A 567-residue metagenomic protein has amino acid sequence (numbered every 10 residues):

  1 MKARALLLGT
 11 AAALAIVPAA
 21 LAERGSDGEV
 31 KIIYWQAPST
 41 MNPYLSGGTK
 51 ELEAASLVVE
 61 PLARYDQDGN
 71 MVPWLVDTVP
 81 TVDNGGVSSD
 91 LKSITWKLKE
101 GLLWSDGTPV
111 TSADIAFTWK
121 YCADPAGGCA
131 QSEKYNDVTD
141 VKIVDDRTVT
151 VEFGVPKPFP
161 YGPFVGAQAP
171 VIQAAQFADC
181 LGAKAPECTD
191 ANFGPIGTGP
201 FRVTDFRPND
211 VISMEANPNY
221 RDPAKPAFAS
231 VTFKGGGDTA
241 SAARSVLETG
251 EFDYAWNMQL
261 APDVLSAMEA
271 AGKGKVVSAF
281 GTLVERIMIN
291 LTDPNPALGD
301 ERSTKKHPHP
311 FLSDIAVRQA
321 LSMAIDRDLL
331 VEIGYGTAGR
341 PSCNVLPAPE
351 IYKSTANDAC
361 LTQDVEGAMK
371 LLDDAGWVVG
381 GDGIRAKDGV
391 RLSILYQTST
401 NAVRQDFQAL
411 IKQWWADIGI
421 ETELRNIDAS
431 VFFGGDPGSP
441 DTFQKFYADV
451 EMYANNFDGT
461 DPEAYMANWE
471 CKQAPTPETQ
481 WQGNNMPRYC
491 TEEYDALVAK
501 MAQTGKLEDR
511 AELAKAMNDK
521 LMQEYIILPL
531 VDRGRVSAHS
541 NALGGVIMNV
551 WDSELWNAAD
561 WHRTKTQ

Functional and structural regions predicted by a protein language model:
M1-L8: Bacterial N-terminal signal peptides that target proteins for export
G9-A15: Bacterial N-terminal signal peptides
I16-A22: Sec/Tat signal peptide C-region and signal peptidase I cleavage site
E23-R24, A37, R64-Q67, N84-G85 (+6 more regions): Extracytoplasmic/periplasmic ligand-capture domains
I33-V87, K120, I196-T198: N-terminal lobe/hinge region of extracytoplasmic solute-binding protein
K92-K97, R147-F153, I212: A generic structural motif
Q131-L181, D205: Surface-exposed binding/hinge segments that line and control ligand-binding clefts or catalytic entry sites
L530: Active-site-proximal polar cores
